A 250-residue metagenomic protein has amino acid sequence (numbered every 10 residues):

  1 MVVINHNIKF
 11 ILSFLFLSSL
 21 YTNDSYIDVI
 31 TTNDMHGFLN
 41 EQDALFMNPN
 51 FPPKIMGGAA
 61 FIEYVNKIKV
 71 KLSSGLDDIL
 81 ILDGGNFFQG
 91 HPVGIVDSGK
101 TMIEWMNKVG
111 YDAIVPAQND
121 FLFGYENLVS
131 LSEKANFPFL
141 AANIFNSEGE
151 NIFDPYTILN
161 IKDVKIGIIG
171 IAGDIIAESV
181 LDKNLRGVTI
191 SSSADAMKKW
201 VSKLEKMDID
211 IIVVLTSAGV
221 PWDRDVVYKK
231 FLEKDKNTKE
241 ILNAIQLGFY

Functional and structural regions predicted by a protein language model:
N5-S13: Sec-dependent signal peptide recognition, specifically the positively charged N-region followed immediately by
F14-T22: Hydrophobic h-region of N-terminal signal peptides that target proteins for export in Gram-negative bacteria
T22-Y250: Acidic, metal/ion-coordinating pockets
